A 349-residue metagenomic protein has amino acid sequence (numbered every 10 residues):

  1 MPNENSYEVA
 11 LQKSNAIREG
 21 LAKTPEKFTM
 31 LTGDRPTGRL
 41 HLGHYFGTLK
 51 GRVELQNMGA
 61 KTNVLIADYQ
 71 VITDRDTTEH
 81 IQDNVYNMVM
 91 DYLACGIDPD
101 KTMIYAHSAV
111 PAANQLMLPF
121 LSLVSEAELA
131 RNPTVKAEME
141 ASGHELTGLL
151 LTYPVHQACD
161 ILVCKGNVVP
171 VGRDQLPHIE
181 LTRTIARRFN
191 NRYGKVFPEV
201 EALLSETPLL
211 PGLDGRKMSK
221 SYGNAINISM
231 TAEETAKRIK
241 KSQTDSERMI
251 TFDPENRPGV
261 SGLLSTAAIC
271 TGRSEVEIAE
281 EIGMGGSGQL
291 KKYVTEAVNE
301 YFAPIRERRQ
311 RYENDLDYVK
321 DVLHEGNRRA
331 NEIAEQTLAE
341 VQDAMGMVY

Functional and structural regions predicted by a protein language model:
P2-L31, P36-C159, Q310: N-terminal Rossmann-like or analogous alpha/beta NTP/dinucleotide-binding catalytic cores that position adenine
A60-K61, E126-A130, V163-P170, A268-I278 (+1 more regions): Short helix-capping/linker segments at secondary-structure and domain boundaries
T77-T78, V169-G172, I250: Short, polar/flexible loop-turn hinges at active-site or ligand-entry regions and domain interfaces
N84, A112, P177-H178, G259: An acidic site on a long C-lobe helix of protein kinase domains
V89, G96, V124-E128, G166 (+2 more regions): A generic secondary-structure signal for well-formed alpha-helical elements
Q115-L118, R131-R192, F197-R216, K220 (+1 more regions): Classical nucleotidyltransferase
P177, R183-Y349: Conserved nucleotide- and phosphate/pyrophosphate-binding catalytic cores in adenylate/nucleotidyl-handling enzymes
